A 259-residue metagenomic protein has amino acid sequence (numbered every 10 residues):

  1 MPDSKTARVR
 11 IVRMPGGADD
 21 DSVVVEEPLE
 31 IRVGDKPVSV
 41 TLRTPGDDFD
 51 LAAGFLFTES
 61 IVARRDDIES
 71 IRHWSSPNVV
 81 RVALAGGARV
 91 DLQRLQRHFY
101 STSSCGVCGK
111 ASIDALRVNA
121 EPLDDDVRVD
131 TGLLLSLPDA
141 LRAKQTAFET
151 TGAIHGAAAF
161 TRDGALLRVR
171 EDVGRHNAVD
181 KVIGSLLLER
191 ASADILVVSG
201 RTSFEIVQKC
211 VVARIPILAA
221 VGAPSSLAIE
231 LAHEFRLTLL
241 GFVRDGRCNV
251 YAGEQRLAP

Functional and structural regions predicted by a protein language model:
M1-A157, T161-R162, L166-R168, V173: Intrinsically disordered, low-complexity regions enriched in acidic/Ser/Thr/Pro/Gln residues
R175-P259: Feature captures the catalytic cores and cofactor-binding loops of soluble hydro-lyases/lyases that act on carboxylate
